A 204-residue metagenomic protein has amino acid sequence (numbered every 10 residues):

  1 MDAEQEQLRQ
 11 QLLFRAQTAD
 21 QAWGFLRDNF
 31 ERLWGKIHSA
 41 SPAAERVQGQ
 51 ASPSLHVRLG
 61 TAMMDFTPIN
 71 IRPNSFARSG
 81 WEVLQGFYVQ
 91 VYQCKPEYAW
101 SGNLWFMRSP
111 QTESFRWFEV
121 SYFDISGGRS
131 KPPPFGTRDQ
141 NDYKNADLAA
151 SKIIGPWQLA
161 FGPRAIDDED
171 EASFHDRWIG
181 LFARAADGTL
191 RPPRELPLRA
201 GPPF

Functional and structural regions predicted by a protein language model:
D2-S52: Contiguous, amphipathic alpha-helical segments that mediate oligomerization or scaffolding in large protein assemblies
P53-P202: Intrinsic disorder/low-complexity polar-acidic segments
